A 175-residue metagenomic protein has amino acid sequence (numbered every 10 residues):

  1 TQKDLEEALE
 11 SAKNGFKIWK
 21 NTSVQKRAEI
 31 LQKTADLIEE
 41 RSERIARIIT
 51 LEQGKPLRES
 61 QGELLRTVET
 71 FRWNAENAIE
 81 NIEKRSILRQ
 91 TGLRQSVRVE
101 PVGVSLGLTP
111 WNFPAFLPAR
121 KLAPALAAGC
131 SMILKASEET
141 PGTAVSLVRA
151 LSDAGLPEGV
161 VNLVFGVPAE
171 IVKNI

Functional and structural regions predicted by a protein language model:
T1-L93: N-terminal Rossmann-like NAD(P)+-binding subdomain of aldehyde/semialdehyde dehydrogenases
E83-I175: Rossmann-like NAD(P) dinucleotide-binding subdomain of oxidoreductase/dehydrogenase enzymes
